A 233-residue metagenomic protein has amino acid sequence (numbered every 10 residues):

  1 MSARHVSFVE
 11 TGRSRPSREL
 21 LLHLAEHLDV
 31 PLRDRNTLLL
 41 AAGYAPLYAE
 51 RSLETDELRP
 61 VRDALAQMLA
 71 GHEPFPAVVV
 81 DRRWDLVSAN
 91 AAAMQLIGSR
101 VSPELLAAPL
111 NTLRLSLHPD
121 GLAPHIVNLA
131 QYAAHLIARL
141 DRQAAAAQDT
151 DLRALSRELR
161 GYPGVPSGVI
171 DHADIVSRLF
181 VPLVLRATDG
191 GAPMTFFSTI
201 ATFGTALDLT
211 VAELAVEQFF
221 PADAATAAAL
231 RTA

Functional and structural regions predicted by a protein language model:
M1-P16, H23-A25: Recognition helix of helix-turn-helix/homeodomain-like DNA-binding domains that insert into the DNA major groove
S7, L39, G98: A short local structural element in Rossmann-fold oxidoreductases
T11, L39-G43, D85, R160: Short amphipathic alpha-helical surface patches that mediate protein-protein
G12, Y44, S99-P103: A short linear boundary/processing microfeature
P16, L20, L105-A108: Short acidic-hydrophobic sequence patches enriched in Asp/Glu that either
R18-R59: Short amphipathic recognition helices of helix-turn-helix/homeodomain-type DNA-binding modules
E57-L58, D63-D81, V87-A233: Hydrophobic protein-protein interaction segments
